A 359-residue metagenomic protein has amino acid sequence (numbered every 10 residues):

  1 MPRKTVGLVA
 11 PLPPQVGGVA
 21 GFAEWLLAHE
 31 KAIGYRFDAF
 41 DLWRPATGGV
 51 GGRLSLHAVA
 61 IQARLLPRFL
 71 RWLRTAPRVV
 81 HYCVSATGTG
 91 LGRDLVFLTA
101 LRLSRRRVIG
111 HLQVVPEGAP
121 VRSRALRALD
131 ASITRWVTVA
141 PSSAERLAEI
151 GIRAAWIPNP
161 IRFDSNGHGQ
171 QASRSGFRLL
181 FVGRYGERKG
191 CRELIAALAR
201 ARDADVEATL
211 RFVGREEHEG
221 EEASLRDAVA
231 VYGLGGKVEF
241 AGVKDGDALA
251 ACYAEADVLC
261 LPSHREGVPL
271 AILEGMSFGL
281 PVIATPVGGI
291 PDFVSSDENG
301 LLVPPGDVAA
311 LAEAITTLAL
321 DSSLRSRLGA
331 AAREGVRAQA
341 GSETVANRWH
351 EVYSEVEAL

Functional and structural regions predicted by a protein language model:
G7-L8, I161, Q170-K189, I195-L198 (+1 more regions): Conserved donor-binding/catalytic core segment of Leloir-type glycosyltransferases
D41-P45, V182, T209-S224, G242-V243: Glycosyltransferase donor-sugar binding loop
P116-E117, R127-H168: Donor nucleotide-sugar binding/catalytic pocket of nucleotide-sugar-dependent glycosyltransferases
A223-K244: Nucleotide-activated donor-binding/catalytic signature segment of Leloir-type glycosyltransferases, i.e., the conserved
V243-K244, A251-A256: Short alpha-helical donor nucleotide-sugar binding micro-motif in glycosyltransferases
H264: Aromatic "clamp/platform" in nucleotide-sugar-dependent glycosyltransferases that forms part of the donor/acceptor
P281-A284, V294: Short hydrophobic beta-strand element within catalytic cores of glycosyltransferases and related nucleotide-activated
S296-D297, L301-V308, T317-S322: Conserved acidic donor-binding segment of nucleotide-sugar-dependent glycosyltransferases
